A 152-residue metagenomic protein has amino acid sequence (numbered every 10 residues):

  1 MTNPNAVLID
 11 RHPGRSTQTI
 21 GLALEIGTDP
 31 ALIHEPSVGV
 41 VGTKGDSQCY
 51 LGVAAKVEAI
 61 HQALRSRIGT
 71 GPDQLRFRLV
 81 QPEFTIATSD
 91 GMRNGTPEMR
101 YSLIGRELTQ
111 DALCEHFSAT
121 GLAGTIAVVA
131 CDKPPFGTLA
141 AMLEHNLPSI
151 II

Functional and structural regions predicted by a protein language model:
M1-I152: Metallocofactor- and cofactor-centric catalytic cores in central/energy metabolism, strongly enriched
